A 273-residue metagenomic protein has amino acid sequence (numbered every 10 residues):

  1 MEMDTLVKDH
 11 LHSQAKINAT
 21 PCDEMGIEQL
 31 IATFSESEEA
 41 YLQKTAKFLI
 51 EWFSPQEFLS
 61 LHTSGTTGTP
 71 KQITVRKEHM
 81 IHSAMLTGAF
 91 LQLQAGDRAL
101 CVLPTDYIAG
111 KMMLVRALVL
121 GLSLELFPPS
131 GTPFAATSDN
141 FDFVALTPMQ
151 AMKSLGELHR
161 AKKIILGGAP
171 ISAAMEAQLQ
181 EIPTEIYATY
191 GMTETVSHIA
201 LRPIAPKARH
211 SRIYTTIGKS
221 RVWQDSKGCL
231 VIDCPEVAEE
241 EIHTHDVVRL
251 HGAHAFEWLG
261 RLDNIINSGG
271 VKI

Functional and structural regions predicted by a protein language model:
E2-D23, V102-V119: Conserved coil-to-alpha-helix start sites within the AMP-binding
K44-H62, A95-G96: Conserved pre-ATP/AMP-binding loop-to-beta segment of ANL
F58-M85, Q92: Conserved AMP-binding A3 loop
T63-T66, A99, L114, V144 (+3 more regions): Conserved S/T- and glycine-rich ATP-binding loop of Class I adenylate-forming
K77-H82, R98-K153: AMP-binding/adenylate-forming
S154-K207: Gly/Ser/Thr-rich phosphate-binding loop
T184-K227, V237-E241: Conserved ATP-binding loop and adjacent catalytic segment of the adenylate-forming AMP-binding
C229-I273: Conserved ATP-binding/catalytic segment of the ANL
